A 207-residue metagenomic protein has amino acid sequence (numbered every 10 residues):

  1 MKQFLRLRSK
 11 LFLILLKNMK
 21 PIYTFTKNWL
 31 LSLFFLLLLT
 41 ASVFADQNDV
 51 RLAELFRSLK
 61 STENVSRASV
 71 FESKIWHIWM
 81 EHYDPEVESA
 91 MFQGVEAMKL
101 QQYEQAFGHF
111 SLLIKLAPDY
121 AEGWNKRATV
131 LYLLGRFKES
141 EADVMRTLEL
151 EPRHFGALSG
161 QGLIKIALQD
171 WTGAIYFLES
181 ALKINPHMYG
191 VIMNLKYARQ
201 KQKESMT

Functional and structural regions predicted by a protein language model:
W29-T40: Bacterial N-terminal signal peptides
V43-F92: N-terminal leader/linker segments that initiate helical-solenoid repeat arrays
V50, S61, V70, H77-E81 (+2 more regions): Terminal, low-structured helical/coil segments at or just beyond the last alpha-helical repeat
D84-G156: Alpha-helical adaptor scaffolds
K99, L133-L134, A167-L168, Q200-E204: Register position in tetratricopeptide repeats
R127-A128, Q161, L195: Residue-level signature of tetratricopeptide-repeat
